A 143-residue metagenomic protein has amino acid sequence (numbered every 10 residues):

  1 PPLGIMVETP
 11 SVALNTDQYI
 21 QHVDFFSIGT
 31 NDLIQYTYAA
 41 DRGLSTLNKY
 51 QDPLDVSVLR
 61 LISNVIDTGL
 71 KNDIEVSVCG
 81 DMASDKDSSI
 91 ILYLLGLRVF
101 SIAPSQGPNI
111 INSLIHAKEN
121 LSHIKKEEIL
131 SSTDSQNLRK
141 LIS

Functional and structural regions predicted by a protein language model:
P1-S143: Conserved alpha/beta-domain cores
